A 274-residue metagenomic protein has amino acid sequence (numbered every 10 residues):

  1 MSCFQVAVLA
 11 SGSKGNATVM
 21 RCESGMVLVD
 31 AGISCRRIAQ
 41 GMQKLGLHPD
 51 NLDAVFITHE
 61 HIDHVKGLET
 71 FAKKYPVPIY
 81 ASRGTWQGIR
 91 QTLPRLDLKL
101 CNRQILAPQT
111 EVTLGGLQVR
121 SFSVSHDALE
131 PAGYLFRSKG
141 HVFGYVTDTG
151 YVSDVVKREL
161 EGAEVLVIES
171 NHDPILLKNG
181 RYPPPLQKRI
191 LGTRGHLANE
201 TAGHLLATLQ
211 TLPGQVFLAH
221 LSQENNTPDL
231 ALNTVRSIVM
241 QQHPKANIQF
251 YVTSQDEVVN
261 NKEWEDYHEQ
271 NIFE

Functional and structural regions predicted by a protein language model:
M1-L45, E130-D148, V165: Conserved beta-strand hairpin/beta-sheet module of binuclear metal-dependent hydrolase folds, prominently
V29-G32, L52-E60, Y80-R83, G144-T147 (+3 more regions): Active-site neighborhood of phospho(di)ester-bond hydrolases with catalytic His/Asp-centered motifs
C35-S82: Active-site metal-binding motif and surrounding structural segment of the metallo-beta-lactamase
K66-Y75, R90-T92, T227-N233: Metal-dependent catalytic neighborhoods of phosphoester/phosphodiester hydrolases
R83-G133, R137-G140: Metallo-beta-lactamase
T110, G116-V119, S125-H126, S138-H141 (+2 more regions): Conserved catalytic scaffold of divalent metal-dependent phosphoesterases
D154-S254: Cap/insert and terminal regions of metallo-dependent hydrolase folds
I248-E274: Short, basic/aromatic-enriched C-terminal tail that caps enzymatic domains
